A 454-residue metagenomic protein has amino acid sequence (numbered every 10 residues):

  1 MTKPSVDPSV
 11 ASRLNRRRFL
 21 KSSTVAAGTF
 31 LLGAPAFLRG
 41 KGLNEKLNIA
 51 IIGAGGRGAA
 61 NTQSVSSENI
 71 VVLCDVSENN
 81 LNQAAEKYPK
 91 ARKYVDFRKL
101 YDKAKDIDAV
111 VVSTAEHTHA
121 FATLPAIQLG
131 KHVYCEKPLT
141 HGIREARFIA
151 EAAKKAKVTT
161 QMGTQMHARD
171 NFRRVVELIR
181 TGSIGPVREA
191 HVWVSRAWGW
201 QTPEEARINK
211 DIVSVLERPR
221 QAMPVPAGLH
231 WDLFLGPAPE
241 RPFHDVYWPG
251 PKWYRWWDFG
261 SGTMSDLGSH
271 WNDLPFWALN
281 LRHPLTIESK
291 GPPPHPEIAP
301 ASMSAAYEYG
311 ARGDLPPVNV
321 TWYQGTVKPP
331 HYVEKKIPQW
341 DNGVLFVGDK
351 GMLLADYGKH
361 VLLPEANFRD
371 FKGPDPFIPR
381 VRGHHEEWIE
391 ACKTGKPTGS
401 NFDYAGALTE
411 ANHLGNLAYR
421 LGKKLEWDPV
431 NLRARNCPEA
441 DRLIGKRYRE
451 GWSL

Functional and structural regions predicted by a protein language model:
V6-A27: N-terminal secretory signal peptides and thylakoid transit peptides that target proteins across membranes
S23-Y88, M166-R169, P275: N-terminal Rossmann-like dinucleotide-binding module
G53-R57, N61, Q161, M166-E288 (+4 more regions): Predominantly a Rossmann-like dinucleotide-binding segment in NAD(P)-dependent oxidoreductases
A60, S66-S67, C74, E78-N80 (+5 more regions): Glycine-enriched catalytic-core subsegment of oxygenase/oxidase enzymes
R92-D96: Conserved SAM-binding strand-loop segment of SAM-dependent methyltransferases
K99-K105: Short amphipathic alpha-helix with an adjacent loop that forms part of the alpha/beta core around
V110-V111: N-terminal Rossmann-like NAD(P) cofactor-binding module of classical short-chain dehydrogenase/reductase
E116, A120-A168, V175, G182: Beta-strand-loop-alpha-helix segment that lines the small-molecule cofactor/substrate pocket of alpha/beta enzymes
